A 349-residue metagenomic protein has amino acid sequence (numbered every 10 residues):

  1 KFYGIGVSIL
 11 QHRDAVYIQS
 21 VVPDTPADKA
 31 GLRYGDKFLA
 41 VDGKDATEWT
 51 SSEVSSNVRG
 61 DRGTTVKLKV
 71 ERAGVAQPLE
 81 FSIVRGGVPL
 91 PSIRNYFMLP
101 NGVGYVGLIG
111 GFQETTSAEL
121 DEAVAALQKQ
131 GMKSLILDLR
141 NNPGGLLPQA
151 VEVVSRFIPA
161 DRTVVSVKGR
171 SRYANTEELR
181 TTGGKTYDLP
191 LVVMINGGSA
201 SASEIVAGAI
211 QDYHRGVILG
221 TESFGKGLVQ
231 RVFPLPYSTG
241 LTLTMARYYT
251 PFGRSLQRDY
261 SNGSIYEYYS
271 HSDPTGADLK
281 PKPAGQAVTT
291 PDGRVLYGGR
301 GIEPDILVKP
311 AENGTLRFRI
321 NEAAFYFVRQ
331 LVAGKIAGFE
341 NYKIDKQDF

Functional and structural regions predicted by a protein language model:
K1-V16, S20: PDZ/PDZ-like peptide-tail recognition elements
L10, K69-A73, Y249, T289: A generic structural motif
A15-V16, L90-I93, Q113-S117, P251 (+3 more regions): Short, solvent-exposed loop/turn elements at domain surfaces
Y17-S20, T25-Y34, L39-Y237: Cleft-lining beta-strand/loop regions that shape enzyme active-site pockets
K44, S52, R247, N262 (+1 more regions): A generic structural motif
T47, E80, T242, Q257 (+1 more regions): A sequence-level detector of short linear motifs
A202, G208, H214, T221 (+1 more regions): Polar, glycine-rich mid-to-C-terminal structural blocks that act as macromolecule-binding/assembly scaffolds
S255-L256, Y260-F349: Conserved functional hotspot residues or short segments at active or partner-binding sites across diverse domains
